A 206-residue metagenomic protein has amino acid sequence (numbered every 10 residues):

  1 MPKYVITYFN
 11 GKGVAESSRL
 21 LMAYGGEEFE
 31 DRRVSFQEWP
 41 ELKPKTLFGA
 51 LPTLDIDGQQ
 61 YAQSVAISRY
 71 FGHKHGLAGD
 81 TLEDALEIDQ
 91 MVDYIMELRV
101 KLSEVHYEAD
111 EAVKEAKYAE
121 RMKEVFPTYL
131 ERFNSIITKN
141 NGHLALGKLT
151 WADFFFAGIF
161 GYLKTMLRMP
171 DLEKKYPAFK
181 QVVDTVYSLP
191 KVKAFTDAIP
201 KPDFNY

Functional and structural regions predicted by a protein language model:
M1-E120, E124-T128, K139, K148 (+1 more regions): GST-like domain detector, emphasizing the conserved glutathione-binding G-site in the N-terminal thioredoxin-like
M1-Y4, K180, T185-Y206: C-terminal helix/juxtamembrane-tail motif
S18, V125-F133, I159, V182: Alpha-helical packing segments of well-folded alpha/beta enzyme cores
G72, I159-F160, T196: Active-site-flanking alpha-helical
L82, R121-V125, K174-S188: Extended, well-ordered alpha-helical scaffold segments
I88, L144-M169, K175, K180-Q181 (+1 more regions): GST superfamily/GST-like fold recognition
M96-R99, L130-N134, V183, Y187: Structural signal for well-ordered, non-membrane alpha-helices
N134-A145: Hydrophobic alpha-helical bundle segments that form small-molecule/ligand-binding pockets
